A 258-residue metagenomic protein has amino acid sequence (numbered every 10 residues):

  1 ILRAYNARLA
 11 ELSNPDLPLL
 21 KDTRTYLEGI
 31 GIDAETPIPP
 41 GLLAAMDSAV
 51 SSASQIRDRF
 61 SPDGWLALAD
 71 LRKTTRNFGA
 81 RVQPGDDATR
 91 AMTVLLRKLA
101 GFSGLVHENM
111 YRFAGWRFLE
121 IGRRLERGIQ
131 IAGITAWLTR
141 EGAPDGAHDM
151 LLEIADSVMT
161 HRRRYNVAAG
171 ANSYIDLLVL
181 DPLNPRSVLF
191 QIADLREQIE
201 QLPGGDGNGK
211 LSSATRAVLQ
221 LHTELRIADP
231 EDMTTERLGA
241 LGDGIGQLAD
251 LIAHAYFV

Functional and structural regions predicted by a protein language model:
I1-V258: Alpha-helical transmembrane segments and their helix-helix packing motifs
